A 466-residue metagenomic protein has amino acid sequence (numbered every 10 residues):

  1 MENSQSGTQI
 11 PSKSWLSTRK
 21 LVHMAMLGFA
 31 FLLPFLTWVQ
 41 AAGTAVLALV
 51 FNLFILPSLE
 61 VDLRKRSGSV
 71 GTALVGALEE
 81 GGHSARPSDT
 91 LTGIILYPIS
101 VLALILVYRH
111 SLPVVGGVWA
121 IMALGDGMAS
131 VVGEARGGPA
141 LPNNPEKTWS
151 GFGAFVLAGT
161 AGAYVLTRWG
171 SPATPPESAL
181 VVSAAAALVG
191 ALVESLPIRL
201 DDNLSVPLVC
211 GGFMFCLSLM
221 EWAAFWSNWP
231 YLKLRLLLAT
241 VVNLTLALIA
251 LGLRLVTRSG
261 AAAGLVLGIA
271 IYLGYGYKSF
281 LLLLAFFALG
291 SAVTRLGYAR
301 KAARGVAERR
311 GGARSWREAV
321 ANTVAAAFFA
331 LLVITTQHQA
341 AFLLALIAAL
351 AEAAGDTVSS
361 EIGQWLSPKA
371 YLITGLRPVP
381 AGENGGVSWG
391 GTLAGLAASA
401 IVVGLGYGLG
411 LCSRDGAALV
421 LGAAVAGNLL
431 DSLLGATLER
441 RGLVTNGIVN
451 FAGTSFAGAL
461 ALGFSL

Functional and structural regions predicted by a protein language model:
M1-N143, T148, F152-S359, G363-L466: Hydrophobic alpha-helical transmembrane segments
